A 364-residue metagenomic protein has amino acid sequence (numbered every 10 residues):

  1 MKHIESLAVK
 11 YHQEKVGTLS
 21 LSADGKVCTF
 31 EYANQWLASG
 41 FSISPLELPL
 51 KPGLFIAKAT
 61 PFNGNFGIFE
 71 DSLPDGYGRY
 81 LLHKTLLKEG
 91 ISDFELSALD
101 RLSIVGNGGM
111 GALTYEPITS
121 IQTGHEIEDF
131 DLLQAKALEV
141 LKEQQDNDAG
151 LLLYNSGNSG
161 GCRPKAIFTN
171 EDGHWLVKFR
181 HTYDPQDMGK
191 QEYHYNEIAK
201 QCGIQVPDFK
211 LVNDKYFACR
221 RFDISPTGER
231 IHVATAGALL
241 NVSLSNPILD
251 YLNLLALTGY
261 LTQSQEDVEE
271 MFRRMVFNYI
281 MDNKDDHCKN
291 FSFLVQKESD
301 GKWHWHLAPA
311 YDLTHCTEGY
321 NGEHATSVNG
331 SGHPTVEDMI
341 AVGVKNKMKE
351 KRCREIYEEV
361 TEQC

Functional and structural regions predicted by a protein language model:
M1-C288, S292-C364: Phosphate/dinucleotide-binding and metal-coordinating scaffold of catalytic cores in nucleotide-dependent enzymes
